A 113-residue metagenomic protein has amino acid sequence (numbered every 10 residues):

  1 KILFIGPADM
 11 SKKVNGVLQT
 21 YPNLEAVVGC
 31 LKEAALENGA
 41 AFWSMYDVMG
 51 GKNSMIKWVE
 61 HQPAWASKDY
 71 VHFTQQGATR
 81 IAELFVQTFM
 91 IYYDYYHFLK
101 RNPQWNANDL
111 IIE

Functional and structural regions predicted by a protein language model:
K1: Residues at the starts of beta-strands that form the adenosine-phosphate
F4-G6: Structural beta-sheet core signal
D9-E113: Catalytic His-Asp segment of secreted/periplasmic serine-dependent ester chemistry enzymes
